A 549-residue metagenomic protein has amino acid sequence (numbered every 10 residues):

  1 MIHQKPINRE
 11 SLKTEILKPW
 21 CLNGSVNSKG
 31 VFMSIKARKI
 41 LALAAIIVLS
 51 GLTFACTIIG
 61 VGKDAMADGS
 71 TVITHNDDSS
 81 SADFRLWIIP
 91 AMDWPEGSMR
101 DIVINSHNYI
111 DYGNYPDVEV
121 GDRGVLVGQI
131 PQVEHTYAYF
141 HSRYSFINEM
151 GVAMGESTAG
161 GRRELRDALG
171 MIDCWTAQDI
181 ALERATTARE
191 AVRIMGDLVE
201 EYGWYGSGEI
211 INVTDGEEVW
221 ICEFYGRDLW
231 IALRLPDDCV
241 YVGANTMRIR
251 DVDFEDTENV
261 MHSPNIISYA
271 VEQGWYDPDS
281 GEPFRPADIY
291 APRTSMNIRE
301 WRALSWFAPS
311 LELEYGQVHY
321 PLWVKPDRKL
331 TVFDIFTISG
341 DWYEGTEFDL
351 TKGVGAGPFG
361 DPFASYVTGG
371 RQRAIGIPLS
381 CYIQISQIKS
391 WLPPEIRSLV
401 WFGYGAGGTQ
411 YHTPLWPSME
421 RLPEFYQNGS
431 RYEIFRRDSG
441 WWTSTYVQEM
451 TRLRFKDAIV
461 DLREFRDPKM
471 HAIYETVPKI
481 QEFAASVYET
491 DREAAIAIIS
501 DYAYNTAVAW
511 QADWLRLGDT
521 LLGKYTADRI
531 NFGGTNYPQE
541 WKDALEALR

Functional and structural regions predicted by a protein language model:
Q4-I7, T14, W20-N23, S28: Intrinsically disordered, low-complexity proline-rich regions
F32-L41: Bacterial N-terminal signal peptides that target proteins for export
A42-G51: Bacterial N-terminal signal peptides
C56-C174, I194-L330: A contiguous strand-loop segment
Q178-R184: Short, well-ordered beta-strand elements within core beta-sheets of diverse protein domains
A270-L399, G403: Glycine-rich, aromatic-lined ligand/substrate-binding cores of catalytic and carbohydrate-binding domains
F359-S486: Substrate-recognition/cap regions that form aromatic- and gly/pro-loop-enriched pockets for small-molecule ligands
F465-R549: Histidine-centered catalytic/metal-binding microenvironments
